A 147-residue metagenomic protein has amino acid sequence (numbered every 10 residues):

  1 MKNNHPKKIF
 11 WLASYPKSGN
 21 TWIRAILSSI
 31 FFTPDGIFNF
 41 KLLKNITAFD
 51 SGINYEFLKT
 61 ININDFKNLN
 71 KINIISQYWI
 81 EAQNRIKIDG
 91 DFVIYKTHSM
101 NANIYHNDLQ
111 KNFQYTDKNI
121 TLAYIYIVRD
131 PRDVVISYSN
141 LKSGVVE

Functional and structural regions predicted by a protein language model:
M1-E147: PAPS-dependent sulfotransferase catalytic domain
